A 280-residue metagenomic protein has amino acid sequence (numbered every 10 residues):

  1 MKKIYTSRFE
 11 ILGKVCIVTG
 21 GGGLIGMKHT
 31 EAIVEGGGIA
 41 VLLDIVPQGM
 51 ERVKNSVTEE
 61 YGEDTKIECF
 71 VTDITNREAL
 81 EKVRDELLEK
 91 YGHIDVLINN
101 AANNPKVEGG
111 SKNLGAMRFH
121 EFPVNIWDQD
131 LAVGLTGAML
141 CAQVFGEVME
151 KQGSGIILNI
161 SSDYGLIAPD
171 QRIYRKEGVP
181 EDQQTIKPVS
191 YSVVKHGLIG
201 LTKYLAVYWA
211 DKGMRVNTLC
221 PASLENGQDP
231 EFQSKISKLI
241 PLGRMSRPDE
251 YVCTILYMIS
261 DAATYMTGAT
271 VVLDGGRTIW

Functional and structural regions predicted by a protein language model:
K2-E10, A116, K176-V179, K238 (+2 more regions): Short C-terminal tail/terminal secondary-structure segment of NAD(P)H-dependent dehydrogenase/reductase domains
R8-V41, L205: Canonical Rossmann dinucleotide-binding motif of NAD(H)/NADP(H)-dependent dehydrogenases/reductases, specifically
G38-R52: Conserved glycine-rich Rossmann-like NAD(P)H-binding loop of the short-chain dehydrogenase/reductase
N103, G115-M139, S154, L158 (+3 more regions): Catalytic Tyr-X3-Lys loop
R118-V124, L158-G197, T202-D211: Catalytic loop of short-chain dehydrogenase/reductase
E147, V207-Y208, T264: Alpha-helical segment proximal to the catalytic Tyr-Lys
A210, R215, M266-G268: Short, small/polar-rich loop/turn modules that mediate ligand/substrate recognition or access, typified
I240-Y251, A262: A conserved structural motif in NAD(P)-dependent oxidoreductases
